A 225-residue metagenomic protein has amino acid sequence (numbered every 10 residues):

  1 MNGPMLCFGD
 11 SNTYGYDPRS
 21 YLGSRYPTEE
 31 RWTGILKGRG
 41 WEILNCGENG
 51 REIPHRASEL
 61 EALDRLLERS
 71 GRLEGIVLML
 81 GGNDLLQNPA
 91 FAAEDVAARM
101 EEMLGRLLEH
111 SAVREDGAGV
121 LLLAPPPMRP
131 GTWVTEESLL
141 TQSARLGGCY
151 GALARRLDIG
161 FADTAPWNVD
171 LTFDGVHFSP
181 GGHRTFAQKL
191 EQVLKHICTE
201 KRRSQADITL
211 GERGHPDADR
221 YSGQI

Functional and structural regions predicted by a protein language model:
N2-L6, Y14-R106, A112-R114, P130-T132 (+3 more regions): Conserved SGNH/GDSL esterase-like catalytic core that processes O-acyl groups on lipids and polysaccharides
F8-G9, L123: Short hydrophobic segments within beta-strands
G38-W41, R106-A118, C149-A162: A structural motif corresponding to the C-terminal end of an alpha-helix and its immediate exit/capping segment
N45-G47, A124, D163-A165: Residue-level recognition of beta-strand->loop/alpha-helix junctions
V77-M79, G119-L123: Conserved, well-ordered alpha-helix/loop/beta-strand core segments that scaffold catalytic motifs
M128-T164: Substrate-gating cap/lid alpha-helix
T164-D174: Short helix/strand-capping connector loops at secondary-structure junctions
D174-G211, D217, Y221-G223: Histidine-centered active-site loop/cap adjacent to the catalytic His in serine esterases/O-acetyl transfer systems
